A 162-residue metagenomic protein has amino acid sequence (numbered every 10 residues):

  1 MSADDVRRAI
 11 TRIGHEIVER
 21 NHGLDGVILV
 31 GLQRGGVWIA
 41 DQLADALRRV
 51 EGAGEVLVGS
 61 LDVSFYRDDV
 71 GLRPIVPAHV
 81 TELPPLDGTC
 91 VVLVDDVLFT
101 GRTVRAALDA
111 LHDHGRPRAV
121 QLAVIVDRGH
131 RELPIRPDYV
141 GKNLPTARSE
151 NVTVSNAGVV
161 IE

Functional and structural regions predicted by a protein language model:
M1-E162: PRPP-associated nucleotide enzymes
